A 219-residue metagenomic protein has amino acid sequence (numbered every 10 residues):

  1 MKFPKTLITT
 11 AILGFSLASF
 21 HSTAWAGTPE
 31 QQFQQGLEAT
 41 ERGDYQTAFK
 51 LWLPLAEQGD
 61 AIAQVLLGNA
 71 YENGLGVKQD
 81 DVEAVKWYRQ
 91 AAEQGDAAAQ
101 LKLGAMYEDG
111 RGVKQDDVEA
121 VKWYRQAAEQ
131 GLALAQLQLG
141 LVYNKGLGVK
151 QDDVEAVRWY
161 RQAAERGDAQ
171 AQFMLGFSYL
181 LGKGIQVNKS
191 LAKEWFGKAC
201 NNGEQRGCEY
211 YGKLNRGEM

Functional and structural regions predicted by a protein language model:
M1-A11: Bacterial N-terminal signal peptides that target proteins for export
F15-T23: C-terminal segment of classical bacterial N-terminal signal peptides
T23-Q32: Cleaved targeting-peptide boundary
G27, A39-D44, E57-D60, N73-L75 (+13 more regions): Short helix-capping/linker turns of helical repeat alpha-solenoids
Q31-A39, L51-L55, L66-N73, K102-D109 (+3 more regions): Hydrophobic face of amphipathic alpha-helices that form TPR/SEL1-like repeat modules and related alpha-solenoid
